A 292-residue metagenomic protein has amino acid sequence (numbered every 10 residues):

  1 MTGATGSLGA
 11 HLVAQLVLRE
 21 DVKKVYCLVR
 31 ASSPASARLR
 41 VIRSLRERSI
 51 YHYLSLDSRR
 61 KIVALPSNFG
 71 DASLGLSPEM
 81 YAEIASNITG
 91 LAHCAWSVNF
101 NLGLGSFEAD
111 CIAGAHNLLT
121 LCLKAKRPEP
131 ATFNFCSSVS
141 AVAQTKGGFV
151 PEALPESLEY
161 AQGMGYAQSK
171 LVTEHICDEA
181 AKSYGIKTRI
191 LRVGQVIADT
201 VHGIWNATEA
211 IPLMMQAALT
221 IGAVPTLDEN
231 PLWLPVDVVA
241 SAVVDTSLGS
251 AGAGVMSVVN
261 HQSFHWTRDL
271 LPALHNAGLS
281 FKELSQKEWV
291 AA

Functional and structural regions predicted by a protein language model:
M1-S97, L104, K126-E129: N-terminal Rossmann/SDR dinucleotide-binding element
R19-K23, S86-N87, L119-T132, V142 (+3 more regions): Secondary-structure transition/capping motifs at alpha-helix termini and the adjoining loop/turn into the next element
R30, F69, S138, V193-V196: Active-site loop/turn elements of alpha/beta-hydrolase fold enzymes, especially the short glycine-/histidine-rich
A85-S86, G90-C94, N101-A109, A113-G165 (+2 more regions): Conserved Rossmann-fold NAD(P)-dependent oxidoreductase catalytic core, especially the SDR/UDP-sugar
I112-L118, S169-C177, M214: Conserved catalytic Lys-bearing alpha helix of Rossmann-like short-chain dehydrogenase/reductases
A141, V196-A198, S263: Conserved sequence/active-site signature of Rossmann-fold short-chain dehydrogenase/reductase
G147-P151, D178-S241, D245, A273: NAD(P)-dependent short-chain dehydrogenase/reductase
T246-A292: Mid/C-terminal beta-alpha module of Rossmann-like enzyme folds, strongest in SDR-family dehydrogenases/epimerases
